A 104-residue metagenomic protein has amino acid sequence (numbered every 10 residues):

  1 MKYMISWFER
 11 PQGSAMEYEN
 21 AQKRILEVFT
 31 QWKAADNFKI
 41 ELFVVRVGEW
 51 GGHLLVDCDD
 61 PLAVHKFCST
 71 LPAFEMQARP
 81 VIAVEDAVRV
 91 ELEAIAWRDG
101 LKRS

Functional and structural regions predicted by a protein language model:
M1-E41, R46-W50, P61, V88-S104: Short S/T/G/P-rich N-terminal loop/turn motif that feeds into the first structured element of a domain
G51-V56: Short cationic amphipathic helices and targeting signals
D57-V90: An amphipathic, aromatic/His-enriched active-site/gating alpha helix that lines ligand/cofactor pockets
